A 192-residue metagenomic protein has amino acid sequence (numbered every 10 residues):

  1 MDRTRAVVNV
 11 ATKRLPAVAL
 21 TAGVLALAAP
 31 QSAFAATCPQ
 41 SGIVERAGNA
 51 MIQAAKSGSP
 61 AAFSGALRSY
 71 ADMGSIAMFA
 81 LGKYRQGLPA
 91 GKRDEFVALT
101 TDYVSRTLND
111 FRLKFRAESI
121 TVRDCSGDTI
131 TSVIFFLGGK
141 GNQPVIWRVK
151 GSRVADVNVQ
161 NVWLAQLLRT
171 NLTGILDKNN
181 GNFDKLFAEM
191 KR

Functional and structural regions predicted by a protein language model:
R3-L20: Bacterial N-terminal signal peptides that target proteins for export
V18-A28: Bacterial N-terminal signal peptides
A29-A35: Sec/Tat signal peptide C-region and signal peptidase I cleavage site
T37-T107: Early exported N-terminus immediately downstream of N-terminal targeting peptides
T100, S126, I134-F136, V149 (+1 more regions): A mature extracytoplasmic/lumenal domain signature
D102-Q143, E189-R192: Surface-exposed, charged secondary-structure patches
V145-R153: A short, surface-exposed beta-strand/turn
D156-R192: Low-complexity, intrinsically disordered terminal/linker segments enriched in charged and Gly/Pro repeats
